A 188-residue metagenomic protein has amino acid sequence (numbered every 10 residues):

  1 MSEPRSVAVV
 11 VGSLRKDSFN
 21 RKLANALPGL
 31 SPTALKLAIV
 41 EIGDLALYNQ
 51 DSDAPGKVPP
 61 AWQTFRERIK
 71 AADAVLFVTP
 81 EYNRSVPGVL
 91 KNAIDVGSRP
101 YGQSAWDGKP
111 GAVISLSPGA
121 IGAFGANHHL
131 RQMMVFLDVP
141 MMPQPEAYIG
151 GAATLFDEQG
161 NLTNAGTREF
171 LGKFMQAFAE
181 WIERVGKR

Functional and structural regions predicted by a protein language model:
S2-A34: N-terminal beta1-alpha1 ligand-phosphate binding loop
S2-S6, N49, P140-R188: Glycine-rich phosphate/pyrophosphate-binding loop and the adjoining helix
V7, N20, A24, W62 (+4 more regions): A general structural signal for well-ordered alpha-helical segments in protein cores
V10-G12, V40, I114: Short hydrophobic segments within beta-strands
P28-A46: N-terminal glycine-rich anion-binding loop in soluble enzyme alpha/beta folds
I42-P59, F156: N-terminal beta-loop-helix "entrance" segment that forms/cooperates in small-molecule cofactor or anionic ligand
K57-D138: Helix-loop-strand module that forms the ligand-binding subsite of alpha/beta enzymes
